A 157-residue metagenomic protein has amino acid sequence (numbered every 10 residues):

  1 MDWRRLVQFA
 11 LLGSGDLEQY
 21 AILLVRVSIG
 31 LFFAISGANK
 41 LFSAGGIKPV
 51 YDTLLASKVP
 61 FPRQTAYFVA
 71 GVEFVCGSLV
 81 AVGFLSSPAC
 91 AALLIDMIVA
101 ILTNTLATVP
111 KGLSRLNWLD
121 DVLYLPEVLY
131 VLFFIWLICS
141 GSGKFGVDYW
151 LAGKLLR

Functional and structural regions predicted by a protein language model:
M1-F42, P49, L55, R63-G71 (+2 more regions): Extended, low-polarity transmembrane helix blocks
